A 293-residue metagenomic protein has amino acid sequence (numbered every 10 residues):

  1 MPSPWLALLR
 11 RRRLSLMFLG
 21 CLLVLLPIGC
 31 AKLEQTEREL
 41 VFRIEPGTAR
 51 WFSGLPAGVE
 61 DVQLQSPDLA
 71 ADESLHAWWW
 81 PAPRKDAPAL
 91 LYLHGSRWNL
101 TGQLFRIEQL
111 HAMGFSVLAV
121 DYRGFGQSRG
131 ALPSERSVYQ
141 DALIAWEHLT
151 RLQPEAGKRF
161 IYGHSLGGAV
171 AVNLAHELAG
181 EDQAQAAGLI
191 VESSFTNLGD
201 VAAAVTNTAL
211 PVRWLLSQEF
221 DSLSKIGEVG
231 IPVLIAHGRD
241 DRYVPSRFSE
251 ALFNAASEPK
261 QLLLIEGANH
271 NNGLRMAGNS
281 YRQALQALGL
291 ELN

Functional and structural regions predicted by a protein language model:
L25-P67: An N-terminal hydrophobic leader/cap segment in hydrolases
D72-H148, L152, G157: Membrane-embedded segments
R106, S222, I231, P245-N254: Short alpha-helix in the alpha/beta-hydrolase fold that links the catalytic acid
G163-G167, A171: Gly/Ala-rich beta-loop-alpha elbow adjacent to hydrolase catalytic centers
V170-I231, R275: Hydrolase active-site cap/lid region
E228-G230, I235-H237, D241: Short beta-strand/loop motif that positions the catalytic acidic residue of the alpha/beta-hydrolase fold
D240-V244, H270-N272: Acidic catalytic loop of the alpha/beta-hydrolase fold
F253-N272: Catalytic histidine neighborhood in serine/cysteine hydrolases with alpha/beta-hydrolase-type architecture
